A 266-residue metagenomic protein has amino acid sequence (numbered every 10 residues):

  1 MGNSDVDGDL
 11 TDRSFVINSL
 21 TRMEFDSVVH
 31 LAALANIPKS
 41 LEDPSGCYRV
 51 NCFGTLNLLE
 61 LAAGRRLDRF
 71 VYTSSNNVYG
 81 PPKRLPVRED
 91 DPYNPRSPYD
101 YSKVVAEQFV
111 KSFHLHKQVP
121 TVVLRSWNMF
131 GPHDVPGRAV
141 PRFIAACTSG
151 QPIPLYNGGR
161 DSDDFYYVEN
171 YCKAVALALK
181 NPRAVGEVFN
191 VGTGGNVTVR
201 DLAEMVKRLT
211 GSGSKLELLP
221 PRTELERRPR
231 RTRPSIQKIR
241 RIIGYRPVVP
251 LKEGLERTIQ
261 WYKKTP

Functional and structural regions predicted by a protein language model:
M1-M129: N-terminal Rossmann-like NAD(P)+-binding domain of SDR-like oxidoreductases, especially those catalyzing
S14, D26, P38, S45 (+10 more regions): Residues in well-ordered alpha-helical elements
I17, T21, L59, K111 (+4 more regions): Solvent-exposed, non-membrane alpha-helical residues enriched in polar/charged side chains
A33, S75, M129-P132, G158 (+2 more regions): Conserved donor-binding loops in enzymes that form glycosidic bonds
V71, K83, Q118, D134 (+2 more regions): Proline-centered turn/helix-capping motifs that create local helix->coil transitions or kinks
L85, P136-I144, E226: A glycine/serine/threonine-rich, flexible loop-to-helix segment that serves as the NAD(P) cofactor-binding "lid"
V105, F109, F113, F143 (+2 more regions): Hydrophobic alpha-helix immediately C-terminal to the catalytic Tyr-X-X-X-Lys motif of short-chain
C147-P266: C-terminal substrate-binding subdomain of Rossmann-fold SDR/epimerase-dehydratase oxidoreductases
